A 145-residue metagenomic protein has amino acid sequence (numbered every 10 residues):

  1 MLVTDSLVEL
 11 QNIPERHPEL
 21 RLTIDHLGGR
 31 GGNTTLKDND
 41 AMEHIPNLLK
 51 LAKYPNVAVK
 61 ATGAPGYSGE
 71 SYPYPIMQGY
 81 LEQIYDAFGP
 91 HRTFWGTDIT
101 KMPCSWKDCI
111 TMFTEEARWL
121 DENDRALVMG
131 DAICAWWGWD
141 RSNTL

Functional and structural regions predicted by a protein language model:
M1-F94, R141-N143: Catalytic pocket-lining loop regions of alpha/beta-barrel enzymes, especially the amidohydrolase/enolase/GH5 lineages
P65-G66, I99-M102: Short Gly/Pro-enriched loop/turn and capping motifs at secondary-structure junctions
E82-Q83, F88-F94, K101-L145: Mid-to-C-terminal alpha-helical segments outside catalytic/metal-binding sites
